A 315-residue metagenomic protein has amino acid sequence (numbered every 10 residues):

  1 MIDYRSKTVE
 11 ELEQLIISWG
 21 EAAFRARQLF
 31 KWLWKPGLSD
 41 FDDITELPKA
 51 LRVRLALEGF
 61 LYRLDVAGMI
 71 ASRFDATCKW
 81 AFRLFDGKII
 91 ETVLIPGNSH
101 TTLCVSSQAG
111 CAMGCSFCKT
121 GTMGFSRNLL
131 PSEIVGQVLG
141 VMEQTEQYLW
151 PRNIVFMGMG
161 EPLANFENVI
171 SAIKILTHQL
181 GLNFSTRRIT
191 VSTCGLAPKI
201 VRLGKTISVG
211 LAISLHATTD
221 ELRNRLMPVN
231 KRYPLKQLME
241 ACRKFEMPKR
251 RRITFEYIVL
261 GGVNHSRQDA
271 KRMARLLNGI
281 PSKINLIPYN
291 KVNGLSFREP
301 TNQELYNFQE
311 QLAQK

Functional and structural regions predicted by a protein language model:
M1-I90, N98, R243-R250, V259-K315: Auxiliary Fe-S-binding modules of radical SAM enzymes
S6, A23, T45, V105 (+3 more regions): Non-catalytic, surface-exposed connector residues within folded enzymatic/regulatory domains
S72, S106-S107, S192, S214: Short linear Ser/Thr-Pro motifs
C78, I90, T101-V105, M113 (+1 more regions): Generic beta-strand structural signal
L94-I95, N168: Residue-level structural signal for beta-strand termini and adjacent loop
P96-E133, L139, Q147: Canonical Radical SAM [4Fe-4S] cluster-binding loop centered on the CxxxCxxC motif and its immediate flanking residues
M142-L312: Conserved AdoMet/S-adenosylmethionine-binding subsite of the radical SAM
